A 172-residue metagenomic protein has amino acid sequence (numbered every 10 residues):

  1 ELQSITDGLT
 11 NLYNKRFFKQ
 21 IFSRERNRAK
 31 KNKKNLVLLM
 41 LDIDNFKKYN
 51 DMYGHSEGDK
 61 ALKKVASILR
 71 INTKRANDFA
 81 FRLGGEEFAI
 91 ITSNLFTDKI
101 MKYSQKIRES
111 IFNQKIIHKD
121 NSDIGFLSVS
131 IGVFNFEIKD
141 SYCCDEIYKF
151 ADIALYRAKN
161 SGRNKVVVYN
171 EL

Functional and structural regions predicted by a protein language model:
E1-L2, K15-N35, A66-K74, S93: Short regulatory alpha-helical coupling segments that immediately precede and/or link into cyclic nucleotide signaling
L2-Q20, L41-G54, K63: Conserved nucleotide-binding and Mg2+-coordinating catalytic segments in signaling enzymes
V37, S130: Cell-envelope/extracellular polymer assembly enzymes that use nucleotide-activated donors
D51, I91-F96, F112, F136-E137: Residue-level recognition of strand-loop junctions within catalytic nucleotide-signaling folds
E57-N77, E87: Active-site-proximal alpha-helical element of nucleotidyl cyclase-like catalytic domains and analogous helices
A66-R70, K99-I117, D152: Alpha-helical scaffold within the catalytic cores of cyclic-nucleotide enzymes
F79-R82: A short pre-motif secondary-structure segment
T97-Q105, S122, F134-L172: Catalytic-core segments of nucleotide cyclases and related cyclic-nucleotide turnover enzymes
